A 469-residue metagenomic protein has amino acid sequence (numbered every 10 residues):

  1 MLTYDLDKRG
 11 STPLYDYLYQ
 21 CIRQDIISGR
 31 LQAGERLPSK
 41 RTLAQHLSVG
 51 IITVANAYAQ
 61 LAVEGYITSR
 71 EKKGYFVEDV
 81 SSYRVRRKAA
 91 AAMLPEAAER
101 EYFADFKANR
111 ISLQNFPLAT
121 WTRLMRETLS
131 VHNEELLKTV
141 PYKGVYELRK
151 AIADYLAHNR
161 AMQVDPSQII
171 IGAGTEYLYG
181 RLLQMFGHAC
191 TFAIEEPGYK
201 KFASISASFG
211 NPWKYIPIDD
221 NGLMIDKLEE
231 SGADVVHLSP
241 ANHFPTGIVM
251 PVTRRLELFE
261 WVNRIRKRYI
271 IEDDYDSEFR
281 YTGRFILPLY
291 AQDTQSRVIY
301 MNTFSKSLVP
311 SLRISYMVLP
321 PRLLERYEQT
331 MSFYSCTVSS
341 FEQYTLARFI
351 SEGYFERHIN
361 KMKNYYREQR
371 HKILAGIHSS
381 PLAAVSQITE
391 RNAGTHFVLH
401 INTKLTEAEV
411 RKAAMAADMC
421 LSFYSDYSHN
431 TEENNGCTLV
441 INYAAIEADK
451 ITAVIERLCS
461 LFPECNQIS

Functional and structural regions predicted by a protein language model:
M1-T128, L137, R322, S332-S339 (+7 more regions): N-terminal basic, amphipathic alpha-helical segments
K72, A291-R326: Active-site PLP attachment segment
E135-R266, E278, R284-S296, Y366 (+2 more regions): Conserved core of the PLP fold type I
I152, Y316, Y344-S351: Helix-loop "lid/cap" segments that line or gate small-molecule binding pockets
E196-I205, Y269, R280, Q329 (+6 more regions): A generic "structured core" feature
P212, R268-Y269, M419-C420: Residue-level detector of anion-binding/catalytic polar loops
D273-D274: Walker B catalytic acidic pair
